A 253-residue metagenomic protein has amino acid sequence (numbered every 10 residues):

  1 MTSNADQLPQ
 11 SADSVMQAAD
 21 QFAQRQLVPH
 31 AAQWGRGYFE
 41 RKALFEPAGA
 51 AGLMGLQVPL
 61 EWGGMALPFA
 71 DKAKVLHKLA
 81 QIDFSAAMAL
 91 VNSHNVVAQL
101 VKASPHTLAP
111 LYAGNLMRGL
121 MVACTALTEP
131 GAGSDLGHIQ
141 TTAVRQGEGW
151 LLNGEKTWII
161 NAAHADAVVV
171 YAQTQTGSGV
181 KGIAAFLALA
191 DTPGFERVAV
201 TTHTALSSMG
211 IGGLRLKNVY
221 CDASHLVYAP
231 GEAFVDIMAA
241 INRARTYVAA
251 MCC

Functional and structural regions predicted by a protein language model:
M1-S11, A143: Intrinsic disorder at enzyme termini
S3, V15, A199-C253: Glycine-rich beta->alpha junctions and the first turn(s) of the following alpha-helix
A50-G119, N161-A167: Internal helix-loop-helix
L67-F69, D135-G137, N161-A165, G179-G182 (+1 more regions): Short glycine/proline-enriched turns and hinge-like loops at secondary-structure junctions
Q81, S93, T157-A162, L206 (+1 more regions): Glycine-rich phosphate/pyrophosphate-binding beta-alpha loops
G119-L127: A short, Trp-centered hydrophobic/proline-enriched beta-strand micro-motif
D135-N153: Cytochrome P450 C-terminal beta-domain/meander region
N153-R197: A short core secondary-structure module
